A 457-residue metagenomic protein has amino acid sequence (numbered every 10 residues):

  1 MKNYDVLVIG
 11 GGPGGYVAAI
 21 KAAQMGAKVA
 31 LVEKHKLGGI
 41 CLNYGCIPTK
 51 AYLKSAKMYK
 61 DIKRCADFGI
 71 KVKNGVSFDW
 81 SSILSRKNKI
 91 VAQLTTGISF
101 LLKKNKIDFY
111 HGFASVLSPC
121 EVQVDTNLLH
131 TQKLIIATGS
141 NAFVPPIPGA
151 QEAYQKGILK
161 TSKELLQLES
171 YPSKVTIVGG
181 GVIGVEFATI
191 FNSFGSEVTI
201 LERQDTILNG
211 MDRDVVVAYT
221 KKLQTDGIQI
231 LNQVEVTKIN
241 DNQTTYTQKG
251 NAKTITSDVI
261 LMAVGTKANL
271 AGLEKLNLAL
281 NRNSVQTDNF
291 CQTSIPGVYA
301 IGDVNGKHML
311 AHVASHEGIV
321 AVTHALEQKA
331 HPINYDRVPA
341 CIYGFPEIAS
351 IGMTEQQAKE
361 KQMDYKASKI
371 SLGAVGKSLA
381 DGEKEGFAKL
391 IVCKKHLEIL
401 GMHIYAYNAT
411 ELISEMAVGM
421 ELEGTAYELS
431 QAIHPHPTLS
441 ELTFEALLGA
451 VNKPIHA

Functional and structural regions predicted by a protein language model:
M1-G12, Y171-V178: Beta1/beta-strand and adjacent pyrophosphate-binding region of the FAD-binding site in flavoprotein oxidoreductases
K2, N43-Y44, P48-L128, G210-V234 (+2 more regions): N-terminal Rossmann-like dinucleotide/flavin-binding domain of flavoprotein oxidoreductases that bind FAD/FMN
L7-G12, A18-H35, I47, A51-M58 (+3 more regions): Flexible, glycine-rich terminal cap/loop adjacent to redox cofactors in electron-transfer oxidoreductases
L7-I9, A114, L129-G139, V178 (+2 more regions): Short hydrophobic core segments
A23-I40, S196-I207: Glycine-rich FAD pyrophosphate-binding loop
K73, D108-H111, S115-Q123, L129 (+1 more regions): A Rossmann-like FAD-binding core segment of flavoenzymes
L84, K89-T95, S99, L166-Q167 (+6 more regions): Rossmann-like dinucleotide-binding cores of NAD(P)H-dependent redox enzymes
E152-Y171, T254-E327: FAD-site-proximal beta/loop scaffold in flavoenzymes
